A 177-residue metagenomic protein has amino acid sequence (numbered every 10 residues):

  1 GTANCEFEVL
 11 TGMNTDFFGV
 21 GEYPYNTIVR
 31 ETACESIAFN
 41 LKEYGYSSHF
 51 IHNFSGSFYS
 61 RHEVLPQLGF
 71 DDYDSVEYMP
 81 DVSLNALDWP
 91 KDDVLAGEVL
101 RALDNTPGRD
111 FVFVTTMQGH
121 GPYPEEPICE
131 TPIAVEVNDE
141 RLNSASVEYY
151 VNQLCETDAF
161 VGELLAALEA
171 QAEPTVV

Functional and structural regions predicted by a protein language model:
G1-V177: Solvent-exposed soluble domains appended to multi-pass membrane proteins
